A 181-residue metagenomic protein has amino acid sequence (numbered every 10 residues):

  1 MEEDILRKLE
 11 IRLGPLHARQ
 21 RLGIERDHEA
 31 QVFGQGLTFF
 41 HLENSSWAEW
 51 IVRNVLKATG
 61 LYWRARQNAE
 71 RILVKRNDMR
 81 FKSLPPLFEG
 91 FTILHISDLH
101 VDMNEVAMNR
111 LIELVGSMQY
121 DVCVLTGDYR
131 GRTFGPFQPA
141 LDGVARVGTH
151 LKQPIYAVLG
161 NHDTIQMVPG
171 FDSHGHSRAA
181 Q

Functional and structural regions predicted by a protein language model:
M1-L73: Non-catalytic terminal accessory segments
H17, H28, H41, H95 (+4 more regions): Histidine (H) residue identity feature
H41-L42, A58-Y120, G135: N-terminal signal-anchor transmembrane helix
V52-V55, I96, L125-T126: Conserved short hydrophobic patches within well-ordered secondary structure
E105-Q181: Core catalytic region of metal-dependent phosphoesterases/phosphodiesterases, especially metallo-beta-lactamase-like
